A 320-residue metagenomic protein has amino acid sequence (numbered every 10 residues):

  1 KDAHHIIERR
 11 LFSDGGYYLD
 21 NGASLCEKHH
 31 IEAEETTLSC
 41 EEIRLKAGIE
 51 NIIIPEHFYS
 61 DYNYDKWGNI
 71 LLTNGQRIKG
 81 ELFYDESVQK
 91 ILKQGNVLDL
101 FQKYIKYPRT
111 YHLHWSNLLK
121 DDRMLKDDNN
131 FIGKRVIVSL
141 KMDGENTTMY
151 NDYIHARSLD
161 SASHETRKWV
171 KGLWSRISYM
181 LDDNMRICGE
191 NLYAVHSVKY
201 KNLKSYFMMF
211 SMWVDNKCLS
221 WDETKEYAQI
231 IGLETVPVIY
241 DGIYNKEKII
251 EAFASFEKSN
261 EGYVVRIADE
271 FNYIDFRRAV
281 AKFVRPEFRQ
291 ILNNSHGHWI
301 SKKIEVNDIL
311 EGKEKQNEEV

Functional and structural regions predicted by a protein language model:
K1-S24, A33-R44: Histidine-centered nuclease catalytic patch
D2-A3, L25, C188, M209: Short hydrophobic-acidic sequence motifs that mark active-site Asp/Glu residues
S24-C26, V97: Extended, compositionally biased low-complexity polar/Lys-Gly-rich tracts and adjacent boundary/linker regions are
H29: Short Cys/His-rich metal-coordination motifs, predominantly Zn2+-binding knuckles/fingers
E35-L38, L71-G75, E311-K315: A general structural signal for short secondary-structure boundary/capping elements
I43-K46, Y227: Residues within well-ordered alpha helices
L45-F101: Short flanking/linker segments adjacent to small metal-binding domains or redox-active Cys/His motifs
L98-V320: Core nucleotide-handling region used for phosphoryl-transfer chemistry
